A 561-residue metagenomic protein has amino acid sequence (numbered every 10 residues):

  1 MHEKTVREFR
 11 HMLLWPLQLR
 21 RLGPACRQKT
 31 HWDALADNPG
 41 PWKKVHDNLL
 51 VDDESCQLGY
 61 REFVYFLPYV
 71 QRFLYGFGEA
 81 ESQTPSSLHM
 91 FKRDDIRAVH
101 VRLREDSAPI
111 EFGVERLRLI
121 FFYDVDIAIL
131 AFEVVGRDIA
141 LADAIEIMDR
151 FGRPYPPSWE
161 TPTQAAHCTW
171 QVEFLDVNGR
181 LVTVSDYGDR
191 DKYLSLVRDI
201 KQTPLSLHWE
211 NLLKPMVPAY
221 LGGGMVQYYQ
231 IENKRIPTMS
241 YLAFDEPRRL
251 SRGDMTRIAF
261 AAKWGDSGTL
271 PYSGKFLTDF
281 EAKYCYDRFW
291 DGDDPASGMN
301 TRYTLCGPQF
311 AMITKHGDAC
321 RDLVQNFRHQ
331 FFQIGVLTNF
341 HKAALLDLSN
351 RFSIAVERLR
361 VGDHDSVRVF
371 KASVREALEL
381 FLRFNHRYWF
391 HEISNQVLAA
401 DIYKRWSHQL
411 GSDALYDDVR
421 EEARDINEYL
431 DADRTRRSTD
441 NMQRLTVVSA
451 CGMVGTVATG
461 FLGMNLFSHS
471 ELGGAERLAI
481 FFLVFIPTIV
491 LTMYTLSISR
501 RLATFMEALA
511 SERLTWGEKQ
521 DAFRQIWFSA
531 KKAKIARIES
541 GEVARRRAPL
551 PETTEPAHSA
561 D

Functional and structural regions predicted by a protein language model:
M1-I258, E512-D561: N-terminal pre-transmembrane cytosolic regions of membrane proteins
D106-E111, A282-K283, F289-G292, R368: A short linear-motif detector with a strong N-terminal bias
A128, F310-A311, F381: A broad, low-specificity signal marking well-ordered, structured residues that form hydrophobic/aromatic
I145-D149, L194, K214, S349 (+4 more regions): Generic detector of well-ordered alpha-helical segments enriched in charged/polar residues, highlighting helical
I236-R360: N-terminal extramembrane/targeting module of integral membrane proteins
F327-N465: Membrane-associated alpha-helical segments
D413-D561: Hydrophobic alpha-helical transmembrane segments and their immediately adjacent juxtamembrane loops
